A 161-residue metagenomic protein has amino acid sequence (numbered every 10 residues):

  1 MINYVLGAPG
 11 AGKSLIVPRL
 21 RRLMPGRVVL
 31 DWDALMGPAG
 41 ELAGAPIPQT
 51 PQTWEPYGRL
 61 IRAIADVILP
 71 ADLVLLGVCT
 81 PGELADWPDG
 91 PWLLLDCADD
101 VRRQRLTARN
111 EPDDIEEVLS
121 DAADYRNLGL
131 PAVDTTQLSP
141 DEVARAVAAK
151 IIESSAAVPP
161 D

Functional and structural regions predicted by a protein language model:
G7: The Walker A (P-loop) glycine that initiates the GxxxxGKT/S ATP-binding motif of P-loop NTPases
G10: Walker A (P-loop) phosphate-binding loop of P-loop NTPases
S14: Walker A/P-loop
V17-I61: Conserved substrate/cofactor phosphate-moiety recognition/catalytic segment in nucleotide-dependent phosphotransferases
Q52-P91, L95-D96: Glycine-rich phosphate-binding loop used to anchor ATP phosphates in small-molecule kinases, encompassing both
W87-L106, V133: Conserved phosphate-donor/acceptor-positioning beta-strand/loop module used by diverse small-molecule
A108-D161: Small-molecule kinase domains that catalyze NTP-dependent phosphoryl transfer to phosphate-bearing small molecules
